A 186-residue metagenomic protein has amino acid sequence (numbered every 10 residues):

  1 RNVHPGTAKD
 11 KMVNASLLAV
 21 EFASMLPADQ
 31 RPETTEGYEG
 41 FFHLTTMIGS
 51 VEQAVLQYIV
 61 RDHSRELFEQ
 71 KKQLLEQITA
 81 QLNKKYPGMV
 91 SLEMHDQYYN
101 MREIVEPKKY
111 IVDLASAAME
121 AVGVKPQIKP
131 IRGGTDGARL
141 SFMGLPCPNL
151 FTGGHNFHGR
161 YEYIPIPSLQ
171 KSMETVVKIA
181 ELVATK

Functional and structural regions predicted by a protein language model:
R1-N2, G49-S50, P146, T152-H155: Short connector loops/turns at beta-strand edges and beta->alpha or beta->beta junctions
R1-Q73, A80: Midchain, well-structured core segments that form catalytic/ion-binding scaffolds
N2-P5, K9-A15, S64-E120: Metal-dependent peptidase/peptidase-like ectodomains
P5-G6, E103, D136-R139, N156-R160: Short active-site-adjacent structural elements
V13-R31, E66-L67, K72-Q77, A117-E120 (+2 more regions): His/Asp/Glu-rich mid-to-C-terminal helical/loop segments that flank catalytic regions of hydrolases
L17, A23-T34, F41-H43, M89-V90 (+1 more regions): Active-site-adjacent substrate-binding region of metalloamidase/peptidase-like peptide-processing proteins
T45, I59-R61, E93-H95, K129 (+1 more regions): Generic beta-strand/beta-sheet core signal
